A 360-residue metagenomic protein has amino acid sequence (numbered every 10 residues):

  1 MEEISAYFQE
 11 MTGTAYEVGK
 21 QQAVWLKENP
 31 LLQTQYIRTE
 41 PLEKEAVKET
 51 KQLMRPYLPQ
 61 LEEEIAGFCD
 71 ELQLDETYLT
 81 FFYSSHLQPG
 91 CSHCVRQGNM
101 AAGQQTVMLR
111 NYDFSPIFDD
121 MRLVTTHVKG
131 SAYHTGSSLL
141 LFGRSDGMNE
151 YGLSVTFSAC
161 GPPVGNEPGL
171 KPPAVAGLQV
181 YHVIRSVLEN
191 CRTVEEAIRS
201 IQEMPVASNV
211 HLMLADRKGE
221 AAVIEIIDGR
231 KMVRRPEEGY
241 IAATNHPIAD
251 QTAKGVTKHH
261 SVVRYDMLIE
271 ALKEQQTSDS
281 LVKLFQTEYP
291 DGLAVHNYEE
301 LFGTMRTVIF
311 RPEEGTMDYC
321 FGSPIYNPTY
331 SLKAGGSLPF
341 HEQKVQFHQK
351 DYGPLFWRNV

Functional and structural regions predicted by a protein language model:
M1-C94, R192-Q202, N209, R217-A221 (+1 more regions): C-terminus-biased signal that marks the final domain/tail of proteins
T14-E43, Y133-L188: N-terminal accessory/precursor segments of enzymes
E63-E71, E76-Y78, C91, N99-A102 (+4 more regions): Structured, non-membrane catalytic/scaffold regions adjacent to prosthetic-group chemistry
T77-N166, V308, M317: Internal mixed beta-strand/loop scaffold within catalytic domains of large alpha/beta enzymes
N111, N149, H211, A242-N245: Asparagine-centered polar/low-complexity signal
D113-F114, I226-M232, S323-Y326: A short, sequence-level motif marking secondary-structure junctions
I117-R122, S145-M148, G165-P173, V233-E237 (+1 more regions): A short, polar/proline- and glycine-enriched secondary-structure boundary/capping micro-motif
M148, I226, F310-P312: Generic beta-strand structural signal
